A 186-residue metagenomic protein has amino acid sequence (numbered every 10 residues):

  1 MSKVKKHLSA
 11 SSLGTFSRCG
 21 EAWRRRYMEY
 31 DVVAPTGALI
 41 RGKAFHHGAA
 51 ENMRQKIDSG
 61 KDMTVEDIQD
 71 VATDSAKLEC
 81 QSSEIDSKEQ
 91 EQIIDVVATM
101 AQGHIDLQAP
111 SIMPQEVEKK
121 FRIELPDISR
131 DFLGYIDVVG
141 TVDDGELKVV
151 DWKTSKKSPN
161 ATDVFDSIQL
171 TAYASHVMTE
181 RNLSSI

Functional and structural regions predicted by a protein language model:
S2-R18, R130-D143: An acidic intrinsically disordered interaction segment
K3-K5, G20-V33, A76-Q81, V149-S155: Short amphipathic alpha-helical segments and their helix-coil junctions
K6-L8, D62-D70, K77-C80, S87 (+4 more regions): Metal-dependent nuclease catalytic regions and adjoining charged, substrate-binding loops involved in nucleic-acid end
L13-I57, E118: Nuclease catalytic cores
R26, H47, E51, T99 (+3 more regions): Residue-level signal for well-ordered alpha-helical scaffold segments within enzymatic catalytic domains
G37, R41, E89, I93 (+1 more regions): Hydrophobic (often cysteine-bearing) scaffold residues that line and stabilize catalytic clefts of nucleotide/cofactor
G48-K120, E124-L125: A non-catalytic, helix-rich entry segment at domain boundaries
P114-Q115, K119-I186: Mg2+/Mn2+-dependent nuclease catalytic core
